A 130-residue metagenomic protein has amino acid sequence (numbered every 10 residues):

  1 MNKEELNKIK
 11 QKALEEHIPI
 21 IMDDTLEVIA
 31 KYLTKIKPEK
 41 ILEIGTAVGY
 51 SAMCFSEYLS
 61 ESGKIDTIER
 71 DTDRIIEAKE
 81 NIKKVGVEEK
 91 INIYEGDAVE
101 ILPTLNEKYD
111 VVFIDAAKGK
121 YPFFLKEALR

Functional and structural regions predicted by a protein language model:
M1-V111, K118-R130: A short alpha-helical cap/connector motif
